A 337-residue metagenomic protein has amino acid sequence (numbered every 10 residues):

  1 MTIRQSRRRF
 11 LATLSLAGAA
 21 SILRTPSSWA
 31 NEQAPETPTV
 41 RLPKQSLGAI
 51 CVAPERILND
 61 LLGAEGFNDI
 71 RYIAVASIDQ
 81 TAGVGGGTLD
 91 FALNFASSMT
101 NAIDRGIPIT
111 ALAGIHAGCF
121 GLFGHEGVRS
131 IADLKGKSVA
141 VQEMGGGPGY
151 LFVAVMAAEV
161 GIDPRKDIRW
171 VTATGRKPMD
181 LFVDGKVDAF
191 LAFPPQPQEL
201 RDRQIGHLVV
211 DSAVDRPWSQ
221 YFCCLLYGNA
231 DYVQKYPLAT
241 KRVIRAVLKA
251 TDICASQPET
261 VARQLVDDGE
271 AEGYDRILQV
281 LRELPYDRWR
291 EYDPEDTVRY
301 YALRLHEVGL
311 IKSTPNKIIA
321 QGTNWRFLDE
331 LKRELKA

Functional and structural regions predicted by a protein language model:
M1-G18: N-terminal secretory signal peptides and thylakoid transit peptides that target proteins across membranes
W29-R41, A64-N68, G127-S138, T314: Immediate post-signal peptide segment of exported/extracytoplasmic ligand-binding proteins
T37-L61, I73, G121-L122, I131-D202 (+3 more regions): Bilobed "Venus flytrap"/periplasmic-binding protein-like clamshell domains and structurally analogous long
G85-N94, I107-I109, S138, D184-A192 (+1 more regions): Alpha-to-beta junction loops
S97, K177-D267: Pocket-lining segment of extracytoplasmic ligand-binding domains
A111-S130, S219-Q234: Hydrophobic/proline-rich hinge and linker segments of small-molecule sensing/allosteric domains, predominantly
K235-S313: Secondary-structure end/capping motifs
H306-A337: Conserved C-terminal helix/tail region of periplasmic/extracytoplasmic solute-binding proteins
